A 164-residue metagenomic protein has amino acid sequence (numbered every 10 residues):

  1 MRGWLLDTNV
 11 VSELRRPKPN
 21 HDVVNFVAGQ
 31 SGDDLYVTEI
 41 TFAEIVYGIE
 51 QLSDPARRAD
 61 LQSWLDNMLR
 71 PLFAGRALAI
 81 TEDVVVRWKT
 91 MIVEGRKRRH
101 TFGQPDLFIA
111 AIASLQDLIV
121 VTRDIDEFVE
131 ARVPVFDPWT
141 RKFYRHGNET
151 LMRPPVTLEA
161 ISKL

Functional and structural regions predicted by a protein language model:
M1-T41, E50-D66, Y144, P155-L164: Short, well-structured N-terminal submotif of metal-dependent ribonuclease cores
W4-L5, S31-Y36, P71-L78, I119: Short loop->beta-strand "edge-of-pocket" segments that line small-molecule binding or catalytic clefts across diverse
V11, F42-I45, V85, F128: A generic structural signal for short hydrophobic patches within well-formed alpha-helices
E13-L14, G48, W88, A131 (+1 more regions): Residues that scaffold the ATP/ADP-binding catalytic core of kinase and kinase-like folds
Y47-E50, A74-I119, M152-L164: Active-site neighborhoods of divalent-metal-dependent phosphate/nucleic-acid chemistry enzymes
S53-A56, G95-R96, D137-T140, P154: Short, hinge-like loop/turn segments at secondary-structure boundaries
A59-F73, A77, D83: Active-site-proximal, substrate-binding regions of enzyme catalytic domains and RNA-binding/basic surfaces
L107-H146: Acidic, metal-binding active-site segment of PIN/NYN-like and related structure-specific nucleases
